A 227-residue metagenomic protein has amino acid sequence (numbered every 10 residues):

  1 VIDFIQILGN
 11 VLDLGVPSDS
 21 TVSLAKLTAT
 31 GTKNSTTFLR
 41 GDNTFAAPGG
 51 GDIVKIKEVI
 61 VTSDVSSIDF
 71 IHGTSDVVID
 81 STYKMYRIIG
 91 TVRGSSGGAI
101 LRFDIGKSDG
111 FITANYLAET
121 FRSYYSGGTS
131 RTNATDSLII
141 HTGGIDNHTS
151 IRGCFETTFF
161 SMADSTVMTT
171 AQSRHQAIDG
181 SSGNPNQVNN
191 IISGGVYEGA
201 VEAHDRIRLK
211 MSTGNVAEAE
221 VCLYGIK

Functional and structural regions predicted by a protein language model:
V1-G9, T44, G49-K227: Surface-exposed molecular-recognition determinants
Q6-K26: Glycine/proline-rich low-complexity spacer/linker segments in large multi-domain proteins
K26-T36: Disulfide-braced loops of extracellular cysteine-rich modules
F38-R40: Small-residue hinge/turn detector
